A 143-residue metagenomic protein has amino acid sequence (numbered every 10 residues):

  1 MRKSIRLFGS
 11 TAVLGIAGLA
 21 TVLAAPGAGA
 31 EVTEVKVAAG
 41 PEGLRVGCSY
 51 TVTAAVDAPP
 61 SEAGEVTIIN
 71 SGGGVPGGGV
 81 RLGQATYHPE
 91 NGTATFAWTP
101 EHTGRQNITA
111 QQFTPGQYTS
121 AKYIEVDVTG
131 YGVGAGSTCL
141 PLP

Functional and structural regions predicted by a protein language model:
M1-G15: N-terminal export and membrane-targeting signals
F8, L19-P41: C-terminal region of N-terminal signal peptides and the immediate post-cleavage residues of exported proteins
S10-L14, L23, G47: Generic alpha-helix initiation/capping and coil-helix boundary signal
G15-A17, P60: Short acidic/polar alpha-helix capping motifs at helix-coil junctions
E31-P143: Post-signal peptide N-terminal regions of Sec-secreted extracellular proteins
